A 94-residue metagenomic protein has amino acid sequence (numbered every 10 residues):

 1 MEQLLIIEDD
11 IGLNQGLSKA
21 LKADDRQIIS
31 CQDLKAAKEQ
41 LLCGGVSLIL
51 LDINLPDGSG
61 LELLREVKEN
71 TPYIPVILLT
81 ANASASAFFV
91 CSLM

Functional and structural regions predicted by a protein language model:
E8: Conserved acidic carboxylate
I11-I29, L42: Two-component/phosphorelay signaling modules centered on CheY-like receiver
S30-L48, E69: Acidic, metal-coordinating helix/loop segments flanking the phosphotransfer/catalytic sites of two-component signaling
D33, S59-E62: Acidic catalytic/metal-coordinating carboxylates
D52, T80: Active-site residues of response regulator receiver
P56, S84: The feature encodes the CheY-like receiver
L61-P72: Short amphipathic alpha-helix used as the core "switch/output" element in two-component signaling
A87-V90: Receiver (REC) domain alpha4 helix and immediately following alpha4-beta5 loop
